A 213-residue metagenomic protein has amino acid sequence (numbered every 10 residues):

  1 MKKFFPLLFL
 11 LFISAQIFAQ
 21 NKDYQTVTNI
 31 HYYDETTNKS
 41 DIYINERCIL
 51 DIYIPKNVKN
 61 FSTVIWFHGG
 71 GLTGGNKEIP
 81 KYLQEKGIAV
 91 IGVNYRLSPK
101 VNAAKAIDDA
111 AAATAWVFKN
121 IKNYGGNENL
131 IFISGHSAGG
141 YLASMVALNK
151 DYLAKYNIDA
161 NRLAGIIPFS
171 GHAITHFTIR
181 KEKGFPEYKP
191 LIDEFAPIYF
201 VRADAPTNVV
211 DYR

Functional and structural regions predicted by a protein language model:
M1-D23: Bacterial Sec-dependent N-terminal signal peptides
Q20-V58: N-terminal cap/lid segment of alpha/beta-hydrolase-fold proteins
N60-G70: Short beta-strand element of the alpha/beta-hydrolase
V64-W66, V90, N208: Hydrophobic beta-strand anchors of alpha/beta hydrolase catalytic cores
N76-V93: Short amphipathic alpha-helix adjacent to the substrate-entry channel of hydrolases
A115-E182, I192-D193: Primarily recognizes the serine-hydrolase "nucleophile elbow" in alpha/beta-hydrolase and SGNH/GDSL folds
A160-A164, R202-N208: Short, proline-enriched alpha-helix->beta-strand connector loops that line the catalytic pocket of alpha/beta-hydrolase
V209-R213: Short beta-strand/loop motif that positions the catalytic acidic residue of the alpha/beta-hydrolase fold
